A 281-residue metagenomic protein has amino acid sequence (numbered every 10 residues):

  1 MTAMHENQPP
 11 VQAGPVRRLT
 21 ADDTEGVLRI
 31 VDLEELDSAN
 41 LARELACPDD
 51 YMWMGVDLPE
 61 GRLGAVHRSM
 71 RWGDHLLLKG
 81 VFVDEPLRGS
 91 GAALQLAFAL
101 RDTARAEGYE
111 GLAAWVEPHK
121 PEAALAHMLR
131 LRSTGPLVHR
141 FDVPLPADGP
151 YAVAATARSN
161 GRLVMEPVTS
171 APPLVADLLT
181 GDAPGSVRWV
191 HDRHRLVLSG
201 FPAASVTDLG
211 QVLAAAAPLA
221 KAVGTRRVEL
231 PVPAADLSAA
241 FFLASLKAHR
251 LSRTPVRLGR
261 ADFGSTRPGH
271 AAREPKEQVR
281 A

Functional and structural regions predicted by a protein language model:
A3-H5, V31-P59, R162-A183: Active-site rim helix/loop that mediates acceptor-substrate recognition in acyltransferases
A13-V27, A154-P172: A short beta-loop-alpha structural element at the N-terminal edge of CoA-dependent acyl/N-acetyltransferase catalytic
G14, E60-V66, L76, D182-S186 (+1 more regions): Glycine-rich phosphate/pyrophosphate-binding loop shared by adenosine-nucleotide-utilizing enzymes
D74-E85, D192-T207, P231, V256: Conserved acetyl-CoA binding element of GNAT-fold acetyltransferases
V83, G89-D102, V206-P218: Conserved acetyl-CoA-binding loop-helix of GNAT-fold acetyltransferases
A104-E117, A222-V232: Conserved GNAT acetyl-CoA-binding A-motif
P118-P136, A234-S252: Conserved active-site alpha-helix within GNAT-family acetyltransferase domains
R132, V138-E166, H249-A281: C-terminal "cap" of GNAT-fold acetyltransferases
